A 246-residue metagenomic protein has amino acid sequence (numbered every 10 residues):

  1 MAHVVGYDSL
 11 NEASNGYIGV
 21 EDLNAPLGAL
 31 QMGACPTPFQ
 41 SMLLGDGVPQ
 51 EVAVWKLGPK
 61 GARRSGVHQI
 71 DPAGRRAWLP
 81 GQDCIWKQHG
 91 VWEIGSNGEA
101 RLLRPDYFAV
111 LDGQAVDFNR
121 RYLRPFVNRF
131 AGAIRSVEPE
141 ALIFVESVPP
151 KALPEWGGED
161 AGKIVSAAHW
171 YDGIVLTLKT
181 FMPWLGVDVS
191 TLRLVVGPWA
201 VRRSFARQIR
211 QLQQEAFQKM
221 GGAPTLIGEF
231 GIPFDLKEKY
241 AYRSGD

Functional and structural regions predicted by a protein language model:
M1-Y240: Active-site region of glycoside hydrolase catalytic domains
D246: Extended, alpha-helix-rich binding/interface surfaces that flank or overlap catalytic cores and mediate recognition
